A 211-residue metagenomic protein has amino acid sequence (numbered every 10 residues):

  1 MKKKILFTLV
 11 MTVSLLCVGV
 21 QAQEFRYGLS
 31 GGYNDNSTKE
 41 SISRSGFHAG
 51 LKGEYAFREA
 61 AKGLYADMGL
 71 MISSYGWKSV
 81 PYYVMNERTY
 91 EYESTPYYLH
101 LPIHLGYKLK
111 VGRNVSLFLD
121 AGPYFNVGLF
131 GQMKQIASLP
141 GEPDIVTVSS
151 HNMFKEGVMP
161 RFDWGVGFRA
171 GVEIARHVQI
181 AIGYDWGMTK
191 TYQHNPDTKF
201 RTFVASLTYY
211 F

Functional and structural regions predicted by a protein language model:
M1-R26: Cleavable N-terminal export/targeting peptides
Q21-A56, S116, G128, T208-Y210: Short glycine/proline- and aromatic-enriched beta-strand/turn motifs that initiate or cap beta-hairpins
F25, A60-L64, V115, R176-I182: Repeated loop/turn-to-beta-strand initiation elements of outer-membrane beta-barrel proteins
Y27-G31, A66-L70, I103, L119-A121 (+3 more regions): Membrane-embedded beta-strand positions of outer-membrane beta-barrel proteins
Y33-S37, I72-G76, Y97-H100, L109 (+3 more regions): Transmembrane beta-strands of outer-membrane beta-barrel pores
S37-S43, Y75-Y97, G128-D163, G167: Extracellular/periplasm-exposed beta-strand and loop segments of Gram-negative cell-envelope proteins, dominated by
F57-A60, L109-R113, I174-R176, F211: Outer-membrane beta-barrel strand-turn architecture
K199-F211: Outer-membrane beta-barrel "beta-signal"
